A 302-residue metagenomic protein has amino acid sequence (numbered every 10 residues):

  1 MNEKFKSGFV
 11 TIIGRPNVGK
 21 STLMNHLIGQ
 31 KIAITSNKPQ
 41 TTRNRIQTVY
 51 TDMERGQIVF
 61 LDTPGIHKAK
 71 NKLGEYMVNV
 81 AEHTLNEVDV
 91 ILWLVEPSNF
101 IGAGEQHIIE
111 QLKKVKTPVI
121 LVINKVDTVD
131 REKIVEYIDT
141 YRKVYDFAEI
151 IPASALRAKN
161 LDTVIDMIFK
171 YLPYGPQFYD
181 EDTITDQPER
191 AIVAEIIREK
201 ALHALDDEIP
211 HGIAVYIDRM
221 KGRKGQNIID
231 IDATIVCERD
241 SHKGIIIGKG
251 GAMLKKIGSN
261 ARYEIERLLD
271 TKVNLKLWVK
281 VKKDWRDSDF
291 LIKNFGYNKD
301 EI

Functional and structural regions predicted by a protein language model:
M1-N79, H83-N86: Conserved G1/Walker A P-loop phosphate-binding module
G19, N160, M253: Conserved glycine(s) of the Walker
Q30, V49, M53, A69 (+11 more regions): Conserved, well-folded catalytic cores of nucleic-acid-processing and energy-transducing macromolecular machines
T42, H67-K68, F100-I101, V129-D130 (+1 more regions): Catalytic P-loop NTPase motifs of RecA-like helicase/translocase cores
T51-R55, N79-I150, K221-G225: Conserved C-terminal guanine-recognition region of P-loop GTPase G domains, centered on the G4
D62, N124, S154: Active-site glycine-centered loops adjacent to acidic/histidine catalytic or metal-binding residues that shape
T117-P118, D127-P188: Canonical P-loop GTPase G-domain recognition
E189-I302: P-loop NTP-binding site
